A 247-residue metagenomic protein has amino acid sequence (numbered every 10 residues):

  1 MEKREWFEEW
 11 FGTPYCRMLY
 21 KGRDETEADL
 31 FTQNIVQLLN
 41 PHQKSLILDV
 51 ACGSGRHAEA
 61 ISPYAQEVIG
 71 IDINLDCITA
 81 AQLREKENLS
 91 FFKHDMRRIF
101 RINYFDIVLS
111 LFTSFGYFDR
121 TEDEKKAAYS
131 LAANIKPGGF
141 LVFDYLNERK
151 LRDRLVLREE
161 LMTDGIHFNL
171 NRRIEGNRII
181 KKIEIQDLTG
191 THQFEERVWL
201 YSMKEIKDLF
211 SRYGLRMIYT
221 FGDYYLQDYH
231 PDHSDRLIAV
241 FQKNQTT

Functional and structural regions predicted by a protein language model:
M1-H42: Conserved class I S-adenosyl-L-methionine
K44-A51: Conserved class I S-adenosyl-L-methionine
R56-R98: Class I SAM-dependent methyltransferase SAM/SAH-binding core
F100-I107: A short acidic, Gly/Pro-enriched loop at the edge of an enzyme's catalytic core that lines a small-molecule cofactor
L111-T113: Residues lining the SAM
K125-P137: A short glycine-rich, Lys/Arg-flanked "PGG" loop and its adjoining helix->strand segment in the class I
V142-L209: SAM-dependent methyltransferase
E205-T247: C-terminal lobe and adjacent flexible extensions of AdoMet/dcAdoMet transferase-like proteins
